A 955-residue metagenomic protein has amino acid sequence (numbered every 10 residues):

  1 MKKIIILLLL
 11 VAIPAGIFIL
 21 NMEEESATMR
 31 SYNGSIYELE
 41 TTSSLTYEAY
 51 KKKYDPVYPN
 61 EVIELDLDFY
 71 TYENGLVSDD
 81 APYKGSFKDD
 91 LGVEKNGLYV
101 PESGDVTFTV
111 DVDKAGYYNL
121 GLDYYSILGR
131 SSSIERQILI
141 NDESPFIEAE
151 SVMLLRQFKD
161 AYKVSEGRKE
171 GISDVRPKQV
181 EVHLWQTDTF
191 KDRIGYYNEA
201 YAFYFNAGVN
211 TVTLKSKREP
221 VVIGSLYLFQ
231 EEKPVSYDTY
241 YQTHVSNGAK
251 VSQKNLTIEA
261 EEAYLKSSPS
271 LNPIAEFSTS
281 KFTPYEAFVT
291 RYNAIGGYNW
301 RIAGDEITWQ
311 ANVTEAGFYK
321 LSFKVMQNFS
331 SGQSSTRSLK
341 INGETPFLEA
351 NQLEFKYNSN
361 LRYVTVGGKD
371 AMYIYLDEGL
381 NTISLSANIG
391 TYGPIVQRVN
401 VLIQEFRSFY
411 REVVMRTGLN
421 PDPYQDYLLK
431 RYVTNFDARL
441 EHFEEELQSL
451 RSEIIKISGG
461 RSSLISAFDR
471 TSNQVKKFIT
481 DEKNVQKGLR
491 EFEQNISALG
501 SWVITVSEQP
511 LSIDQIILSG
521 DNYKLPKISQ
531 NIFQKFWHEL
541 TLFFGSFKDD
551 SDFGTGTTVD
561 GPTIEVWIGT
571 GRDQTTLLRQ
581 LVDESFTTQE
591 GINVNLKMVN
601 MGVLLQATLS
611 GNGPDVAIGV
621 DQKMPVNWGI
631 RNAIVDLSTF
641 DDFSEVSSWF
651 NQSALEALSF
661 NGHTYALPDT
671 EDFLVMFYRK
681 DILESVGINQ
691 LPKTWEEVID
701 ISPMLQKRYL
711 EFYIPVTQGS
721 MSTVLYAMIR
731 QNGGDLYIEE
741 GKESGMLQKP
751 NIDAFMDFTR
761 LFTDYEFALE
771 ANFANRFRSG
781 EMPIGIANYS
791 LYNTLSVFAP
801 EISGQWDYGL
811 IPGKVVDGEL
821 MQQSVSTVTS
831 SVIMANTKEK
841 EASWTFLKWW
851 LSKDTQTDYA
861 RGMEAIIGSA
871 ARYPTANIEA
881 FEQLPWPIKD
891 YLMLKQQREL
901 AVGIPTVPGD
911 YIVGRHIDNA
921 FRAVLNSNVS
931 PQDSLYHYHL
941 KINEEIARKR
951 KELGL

Functional and structural regions predicted by a protein language model:
L7, G16-L518: Extracytoplasmic
K114, E315, A799-A871, E899-T906 (+1 more regions): Extracytoplasmic/periplasmic substrate-recognition and gating elements
N400-V401, F406-M624, D933-L955: Conserved N-terminal structural module of periplasmic/extracytoplasmic solute-binding proteins
F544-D560, Q622-V675, I699, P750 (+3 more regions): Hinge/lid segment of periplasmic solute-binding proteins
E584-Q652, A657, D681-V686, Q690-K693 (+4 more regions): Extracytoplasmic "Venus flytrap"/periplasmic binding protein-like
F660-D669, L674, I699-S744, P750-N751 (+1 more regions): Extracytoplasmic/periplasmic solute-binding protein
E740-E770: Glycine-centered hinge/linker elements that transmit conformational signals in sensory and ligand-binding systems
G809-G813, R861-N919, A923, K951-L955: Long, aromatic- and glycine/proline-rich binding clefts that accommodate carbohydrate-like moieties
